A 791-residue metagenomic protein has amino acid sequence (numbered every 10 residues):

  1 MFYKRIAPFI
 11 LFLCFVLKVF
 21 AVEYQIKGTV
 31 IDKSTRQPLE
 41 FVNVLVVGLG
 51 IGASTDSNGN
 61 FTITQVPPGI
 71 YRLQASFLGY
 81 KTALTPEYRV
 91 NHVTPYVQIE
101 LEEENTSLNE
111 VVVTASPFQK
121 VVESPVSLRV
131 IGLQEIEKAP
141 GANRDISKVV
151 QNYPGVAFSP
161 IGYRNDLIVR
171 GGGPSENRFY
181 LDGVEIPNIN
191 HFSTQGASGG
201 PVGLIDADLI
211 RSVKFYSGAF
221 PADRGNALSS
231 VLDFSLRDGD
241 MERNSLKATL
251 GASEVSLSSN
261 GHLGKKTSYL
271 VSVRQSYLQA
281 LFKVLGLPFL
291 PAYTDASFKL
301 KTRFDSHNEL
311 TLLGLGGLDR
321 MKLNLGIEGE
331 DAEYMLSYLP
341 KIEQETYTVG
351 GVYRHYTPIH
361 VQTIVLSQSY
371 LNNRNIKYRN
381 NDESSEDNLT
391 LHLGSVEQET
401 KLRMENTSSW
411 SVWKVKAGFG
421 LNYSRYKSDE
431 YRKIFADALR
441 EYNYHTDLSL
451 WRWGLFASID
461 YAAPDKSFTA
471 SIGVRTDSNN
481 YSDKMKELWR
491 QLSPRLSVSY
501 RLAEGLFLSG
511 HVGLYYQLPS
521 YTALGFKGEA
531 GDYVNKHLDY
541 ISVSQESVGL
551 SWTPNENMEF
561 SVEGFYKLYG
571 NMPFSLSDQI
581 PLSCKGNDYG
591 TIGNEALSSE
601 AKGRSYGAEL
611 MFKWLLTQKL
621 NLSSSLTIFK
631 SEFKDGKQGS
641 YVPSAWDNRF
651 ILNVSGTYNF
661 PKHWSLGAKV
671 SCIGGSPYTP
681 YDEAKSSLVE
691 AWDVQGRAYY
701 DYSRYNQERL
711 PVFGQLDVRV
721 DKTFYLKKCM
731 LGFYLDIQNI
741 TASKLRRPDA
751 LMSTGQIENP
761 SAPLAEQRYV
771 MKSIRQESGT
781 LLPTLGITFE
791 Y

Functional and structural regions predicted by a protein language model:
F20-E110, V121: Periplasm-facing N-terminal accessory domains of Gram-negative outer-membrane beta-barrel systems
K81, E87-R89, E110, T114 (+3 more regions): Periplasmic N-terminal accessory/gating domains of Gram-negative outer-membrane beta-barrel systems
R178, S212-D223, S229-R237, N244-P288 (+2 more regions): Predominantly transmembrane beta-strands of Gram-negative outer membrane beta-barrel pores used for transport
N190, G326-D331, K427-I434, E504-E546 (+3 more regions): Surface-exposed extracellular loop regions of Gram-negative outer-membrane beta-barrel proteins, predominantly
K301-D319, L339-M485, R501, M558-Y566 (+2 more regions): Face-selective signature of the C-terminal outer-membrane beta-barrel domain
L393-S395, E399-E405, N443-F456, N535 (+5 more regions): Outer membrane beta-barrel strand-and-loop segments of large Gram-negative receptors, especially TonB-dependent
A462-F468, Y566-L568, Y589-P680: Gram-negative outer-membrane beta-barrel transporters
G570, L622, C672-G696, P711-Q715 (+1 more regions): C-terminal beta-signal and adjacent terminal beta-strands/loops of Gram-negative outer-membrane beta-barrel proteins
